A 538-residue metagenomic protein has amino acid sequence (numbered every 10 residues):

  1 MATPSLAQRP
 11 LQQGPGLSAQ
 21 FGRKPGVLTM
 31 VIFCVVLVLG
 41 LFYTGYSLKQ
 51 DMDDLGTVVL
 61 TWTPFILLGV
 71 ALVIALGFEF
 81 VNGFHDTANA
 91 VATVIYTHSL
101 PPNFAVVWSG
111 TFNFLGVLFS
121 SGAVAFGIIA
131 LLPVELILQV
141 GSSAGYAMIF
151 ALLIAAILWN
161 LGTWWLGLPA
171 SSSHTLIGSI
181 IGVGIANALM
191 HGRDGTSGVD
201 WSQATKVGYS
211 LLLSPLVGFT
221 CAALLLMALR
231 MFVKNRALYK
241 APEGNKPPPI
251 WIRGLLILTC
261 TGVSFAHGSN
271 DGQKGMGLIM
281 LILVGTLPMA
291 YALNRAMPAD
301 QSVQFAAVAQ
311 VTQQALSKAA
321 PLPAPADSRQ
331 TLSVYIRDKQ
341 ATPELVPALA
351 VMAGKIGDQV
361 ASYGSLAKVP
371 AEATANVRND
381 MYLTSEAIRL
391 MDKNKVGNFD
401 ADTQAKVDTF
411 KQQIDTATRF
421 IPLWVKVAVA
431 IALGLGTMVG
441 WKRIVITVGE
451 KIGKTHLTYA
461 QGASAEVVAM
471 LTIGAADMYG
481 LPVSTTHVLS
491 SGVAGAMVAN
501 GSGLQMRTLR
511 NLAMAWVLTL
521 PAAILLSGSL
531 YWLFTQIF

Functional and structural regions predicted by a protein language model:
L6-I74, F126-A147, K234-N245, A405-T458: Helix-loop-helix hairpins and the membrane-proximal interhelical loops of multi-pass alpha-helical transport proteins
G16-L17, L48-M52, P288-W424: Low-complexity, proline/glycine-enriched hydrophobic segments characteristic of transmembrane helices
A19-P25, H456-L457, N500-I524: Interfacial loop-to-transmembrane junctions
L72, L76-T87, N113-F126, L152 (+13 more regions): Transmembrane alpha-helical segments of multi-pass membrane transport proteins and ion-pumping complexes
F84-V91, I95, S99-P102, L166-G178 (+3 more regions): Short, non-helical or kinked segments that cap or interrupt transmembrane helices
H98-T111, Y459-A463, G501, Q505-L512: Membrane-interface alpha-helices at helix entry/exit sites of multi-pass transporters
W165, G449-T485, L512-V517: Hydrophobic alpha-helical bundle architecture
Y209, P249-I250, G254-L293: Internal alpha-helical transmembrane segments
